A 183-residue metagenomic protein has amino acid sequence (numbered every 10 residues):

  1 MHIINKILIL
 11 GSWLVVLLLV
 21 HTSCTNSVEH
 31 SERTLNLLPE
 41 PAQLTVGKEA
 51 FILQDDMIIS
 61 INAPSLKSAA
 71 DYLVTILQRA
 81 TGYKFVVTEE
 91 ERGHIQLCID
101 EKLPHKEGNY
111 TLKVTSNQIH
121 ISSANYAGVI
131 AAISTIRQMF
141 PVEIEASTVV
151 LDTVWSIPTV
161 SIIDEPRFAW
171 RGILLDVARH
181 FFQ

Functional and structural regions predicted by a protein language model:
M1-T34: Bacterial Sec-dependent N-terminal signal peptides
C24-F168: Acidic, contiguous N-terminal accessory segments
R171-L175: Hydrophobic faces of well-ordered beta-strands that scaffold small-molecule active sites in alpha/beta enzyme cores
V177-Q183: A conserved hydrophobic secondary-structure block that centers on an alpha-helix together with its immediately flanking
